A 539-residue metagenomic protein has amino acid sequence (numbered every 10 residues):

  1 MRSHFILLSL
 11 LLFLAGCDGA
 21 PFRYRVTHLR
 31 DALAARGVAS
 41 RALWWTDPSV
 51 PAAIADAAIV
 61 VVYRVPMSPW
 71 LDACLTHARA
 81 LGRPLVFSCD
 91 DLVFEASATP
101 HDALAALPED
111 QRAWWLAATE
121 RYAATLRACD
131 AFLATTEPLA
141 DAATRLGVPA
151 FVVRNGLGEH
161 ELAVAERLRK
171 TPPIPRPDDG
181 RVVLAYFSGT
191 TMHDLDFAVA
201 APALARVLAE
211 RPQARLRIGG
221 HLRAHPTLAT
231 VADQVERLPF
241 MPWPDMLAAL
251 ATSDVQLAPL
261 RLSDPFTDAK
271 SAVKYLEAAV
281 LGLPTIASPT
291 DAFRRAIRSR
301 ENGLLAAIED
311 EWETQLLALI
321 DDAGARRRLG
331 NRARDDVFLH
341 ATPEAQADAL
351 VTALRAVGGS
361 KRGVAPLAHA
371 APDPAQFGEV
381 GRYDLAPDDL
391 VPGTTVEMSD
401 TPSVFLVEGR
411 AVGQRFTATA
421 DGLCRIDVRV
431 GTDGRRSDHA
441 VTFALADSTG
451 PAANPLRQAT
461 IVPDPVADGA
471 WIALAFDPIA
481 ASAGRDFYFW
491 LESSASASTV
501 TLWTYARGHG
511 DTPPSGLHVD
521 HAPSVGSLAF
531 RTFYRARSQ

Functional and structural regions predicted by a protein language model:
L12-A35, G156-T252: Conserved catalytic-core segment of nucleotide-activated headgroup transferases in glycan assembly
W44, T76-A80, E109-A131: Membrane-proximal helix-turn-helix segments that form the acceptor-binding/catalytic region of lipid-linked
A128-R169, P173: Donor nucleotide-sugar binding/catalytic pocket of nucleotide-sugar-dependent glycosyltransferases
L195-A198, P239-P244, A248-L250, Q256-E277 (+1 more regions): Nucleotide-sugar-dependent
I297-D310, A318-G324: Conserved acidic donor-binding segment of nucleotide-sugar-dependent glycosyltransferases
A325-H340, Q346: A short, well-ordered alpha-helix in the C-terminal region of glycosyltransferases
P343-G378: C-terminal alpha-helical cap of glycosyltransferases
A375-Q539: Beta-sheet-rich sandwich/jelly-roll-like modules and their strand-loop junctions
